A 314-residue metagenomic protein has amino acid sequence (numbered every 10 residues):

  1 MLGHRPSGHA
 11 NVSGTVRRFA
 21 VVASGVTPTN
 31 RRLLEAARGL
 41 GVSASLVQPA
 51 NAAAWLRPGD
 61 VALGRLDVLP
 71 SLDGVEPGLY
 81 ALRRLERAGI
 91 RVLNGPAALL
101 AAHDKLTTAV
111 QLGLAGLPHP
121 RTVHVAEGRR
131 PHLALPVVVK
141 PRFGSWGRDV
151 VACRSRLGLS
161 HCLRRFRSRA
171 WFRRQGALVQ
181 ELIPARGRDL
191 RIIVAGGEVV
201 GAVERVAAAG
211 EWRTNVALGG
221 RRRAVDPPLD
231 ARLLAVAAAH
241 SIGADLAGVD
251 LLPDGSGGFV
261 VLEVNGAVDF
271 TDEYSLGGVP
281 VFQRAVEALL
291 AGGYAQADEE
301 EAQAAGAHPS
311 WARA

Functional and structural regions predicted by a protein language model:
L2-H4, S13-V16, A97-L178, L182 (+2 more regions): Active-site nucleotide/adenylate-binding loops and adjacent lid/helix of ATP-dependent enzymes
V21-V22, A195: Short hydrophobic segments within beta-strands
S24-R121: Conserved N-proximal alpha/beta basic substrate-recognition cap immediately N-terminal to, or forming the N-lobe
D67-L69, F143-G144, A267: Short glycine-rich anion-binding loops that position phosphate/pyrophosphate groups of nucleotides and phosphorylated
V137, L178, V200-G201, A247 (+1 more regions): Protein kinase-like catalytic core scaffold
G147, N265-G278: Glycine-rich phosphate/pyrophosphate-binding beta-alpha loops
A152-I242: Phosphate-binding site of ATP-dependent enzymes
E211-V261, F282-A302, H308-R313: A long amphipathic alpha-helix within ATP-dependent nucleotide-binding catalytic cores
